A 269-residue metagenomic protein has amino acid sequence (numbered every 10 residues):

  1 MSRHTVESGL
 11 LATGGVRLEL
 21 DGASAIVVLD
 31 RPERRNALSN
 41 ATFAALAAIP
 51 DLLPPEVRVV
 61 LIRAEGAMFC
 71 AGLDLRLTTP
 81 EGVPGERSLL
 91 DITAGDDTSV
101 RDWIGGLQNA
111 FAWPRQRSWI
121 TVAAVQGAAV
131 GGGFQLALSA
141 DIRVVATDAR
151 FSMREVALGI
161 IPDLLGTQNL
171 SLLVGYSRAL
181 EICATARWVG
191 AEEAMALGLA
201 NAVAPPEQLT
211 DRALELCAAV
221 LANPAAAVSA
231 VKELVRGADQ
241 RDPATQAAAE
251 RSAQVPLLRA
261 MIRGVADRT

Functional and structural regions predicted by a protein language model:
M1-E65: Conserved CoA-thioester-binding segment of acyl-CoA-metabolizing enzymes
M1-G22, L53, A186-A191, E207 (+2 more regions): C-terminal alpha-helix plus adjacent terminal tail
L10, A112-A226: Crotonase-fold acyl-CoA enzyme core
V27, R31, A45-L46, I62 (+6 more regions): Terminal peptide-recognition signature
T42-A45, W103-G106, E250: Hydrophobic alpha-helical membrane-association signature
A64-N109: Glycine- (often His-adjacent) and acidic-residue-rich active-site loop that binds/positions the CoA thioester
A67-A71, V130-G131, V235: Short, active-site-adjacent cap segments at secondary-structure transitions
L75, L107, T167, Y176-A179 (+3 more regions): A general structural signal for well-ordered alpha-helical segments in protein cores
